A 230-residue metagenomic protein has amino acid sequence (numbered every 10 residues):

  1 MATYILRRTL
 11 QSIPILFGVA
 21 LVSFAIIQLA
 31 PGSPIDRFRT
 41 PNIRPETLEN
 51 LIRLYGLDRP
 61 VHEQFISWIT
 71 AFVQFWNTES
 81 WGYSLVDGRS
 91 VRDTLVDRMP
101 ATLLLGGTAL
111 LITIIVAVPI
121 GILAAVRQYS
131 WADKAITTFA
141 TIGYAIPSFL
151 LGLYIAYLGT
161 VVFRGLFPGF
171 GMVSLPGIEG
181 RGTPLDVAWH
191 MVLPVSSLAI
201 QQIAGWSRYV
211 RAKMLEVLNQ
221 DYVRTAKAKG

Functional and structural regions predicted by a protein language model:
A2-Y4, M99-A132, S148, P176-G230: Alpha-helical transmembrane segments of integral membrane proteins, especially multi-pass inner/plasma-membrane
T3, R7, Q11, Q28 (+5 more regions): Juxtamembrane/transmembrane-helix boundary motifs in multi-pass membrane proteins
T3, R7, T40, N50-R53 (+8 more regions): Short amphipathic alpha-helical coupling elements at transmembrane boundaries
T9, I13-I26, L103, G107 (+7 more regions): Generic alpha-helical transmembrane segments of integral inner-membrane proteins, especially permease/transport modules
L16-S67, G159-V187: Hydrophobic alpha-helical transmembrane segments of membrane transport/permease proteins and related membrane-embedded
Q28, P41, I122-V126, Y157 (+3 more regions): Transmembrane helix-loop junction
D58-V118: An internal, D/E-rich "acidic patch" concept
W81, G88, T138-A204: Membrane-water interface segments at transmembrane-helix boundaries in multipass membrane proteins
